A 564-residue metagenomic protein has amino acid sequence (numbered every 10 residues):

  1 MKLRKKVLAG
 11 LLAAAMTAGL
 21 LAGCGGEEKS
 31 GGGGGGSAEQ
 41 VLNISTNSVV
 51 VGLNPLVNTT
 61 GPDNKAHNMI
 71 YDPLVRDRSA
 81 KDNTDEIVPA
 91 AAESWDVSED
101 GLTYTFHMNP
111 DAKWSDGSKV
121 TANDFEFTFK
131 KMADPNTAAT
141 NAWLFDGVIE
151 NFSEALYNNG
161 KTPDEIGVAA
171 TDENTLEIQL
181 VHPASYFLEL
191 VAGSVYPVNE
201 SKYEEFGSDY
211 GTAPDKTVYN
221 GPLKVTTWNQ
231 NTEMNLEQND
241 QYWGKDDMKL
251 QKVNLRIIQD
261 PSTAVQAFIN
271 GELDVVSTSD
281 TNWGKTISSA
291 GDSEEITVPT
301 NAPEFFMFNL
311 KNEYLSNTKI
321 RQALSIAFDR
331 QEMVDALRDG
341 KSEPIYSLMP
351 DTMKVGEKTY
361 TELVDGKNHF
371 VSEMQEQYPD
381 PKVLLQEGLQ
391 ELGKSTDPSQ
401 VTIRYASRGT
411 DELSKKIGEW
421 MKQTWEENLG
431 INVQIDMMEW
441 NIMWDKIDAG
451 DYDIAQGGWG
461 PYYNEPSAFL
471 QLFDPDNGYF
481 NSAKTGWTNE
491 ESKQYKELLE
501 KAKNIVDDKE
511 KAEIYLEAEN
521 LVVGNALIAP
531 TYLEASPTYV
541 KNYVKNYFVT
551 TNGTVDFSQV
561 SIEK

Functional and structural regions predicted by a protein language model:
S45-E99, V218: N-terminal lobe/hinge region of extracytoplasmic solute-binding protein
R78-D82, L180-K252: Gly/Pro-rich hinge or "lid" segments in bacterial periplasmic/extracellular proteins
D124-E126, K131, T140-S201: Surface-exposed binding/hinge segments that line and control ligand-binding clefts or catalytic entry sites
F206-S208, Q241-T286: Ligand-site clamp/hinge motif
Q230, Y378, Q386-Y462, S536: Ligand/substrate-recognition segments at binding pockets and active sites
E343-G388, T410-K415: Structural transition elements
I431-M443, Q471-K541, K564: Extracytoplasmic/peripheral linker and loop segments enriched in polar/acidic and small residues with frequent Thr/Pro
T538-K564: Long beta-strand-rich cores associated with HINT superfamily self-processing modules
